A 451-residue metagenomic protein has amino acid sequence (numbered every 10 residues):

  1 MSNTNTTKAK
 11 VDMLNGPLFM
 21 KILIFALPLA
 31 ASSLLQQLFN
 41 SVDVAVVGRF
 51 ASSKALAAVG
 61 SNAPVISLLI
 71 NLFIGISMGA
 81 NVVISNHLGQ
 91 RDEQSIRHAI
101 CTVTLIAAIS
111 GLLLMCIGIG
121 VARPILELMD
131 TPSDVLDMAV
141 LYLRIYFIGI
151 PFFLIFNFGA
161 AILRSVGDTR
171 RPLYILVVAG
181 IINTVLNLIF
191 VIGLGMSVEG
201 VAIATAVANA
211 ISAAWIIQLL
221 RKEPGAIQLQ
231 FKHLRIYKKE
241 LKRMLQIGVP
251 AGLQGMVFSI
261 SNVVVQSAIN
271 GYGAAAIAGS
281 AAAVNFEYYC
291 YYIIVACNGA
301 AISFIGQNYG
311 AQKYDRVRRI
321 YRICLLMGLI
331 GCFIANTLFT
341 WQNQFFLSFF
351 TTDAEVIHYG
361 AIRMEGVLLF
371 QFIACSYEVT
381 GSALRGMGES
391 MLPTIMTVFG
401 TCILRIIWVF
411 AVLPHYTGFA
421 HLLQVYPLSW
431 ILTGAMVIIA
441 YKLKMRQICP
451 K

Functional and structural regions predicted by a protein language model:
M1-A26, I84-G149, I182, G193-V249 (+2 more regions): Short alpha-helical transmembrane segments in multi-pass integral membrane proteins
M13-F50, P64-G79, V83, A108-M115 (+4 more regions): N-terminal transmembrane alpha-helices
L23, L27, F39, I76 (+15 more regions): Residue-level signal for transmembrane alpha-helical positions in Major Facilitator Superfamily
I24-D43, I145, A179, A208-S212 (+3 more regions): Transmembrane helical elements of multi-pass membrane transporters/channels
L34, L38-A57, L126-S133, I189-M196 (+5 more regions): Helix-terminus/linker motif at the lipid-water interface of multi-pass membrane proteins
A51-P64, L143, A202, A274-Y289 (+2 more regions): Small-residue hotspots at the loop-to-helix junctions and early N-terminal turns of transmembrane alpha-helices
L56-C116, F153-P172, Q266, G279-T337 (+2 more regions): Small-residue-rich hydrophobic transmembrane alpha-helices
S77, I145-R164, P172-G180, V201-I216 (+4 more regions): Short runs within selected transmembrane alpha-helices of multi-pass transporters and secretion channels
